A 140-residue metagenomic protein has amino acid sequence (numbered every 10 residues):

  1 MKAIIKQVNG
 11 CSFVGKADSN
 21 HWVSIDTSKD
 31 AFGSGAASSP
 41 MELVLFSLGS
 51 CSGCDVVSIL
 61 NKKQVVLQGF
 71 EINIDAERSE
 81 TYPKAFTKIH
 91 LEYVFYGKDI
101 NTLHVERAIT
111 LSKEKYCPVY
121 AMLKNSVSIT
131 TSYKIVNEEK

Functional and structural regions predicted by a protein language model:
M1-F46, V57-K140: Extended beta-strand/beta-hairpin segments
